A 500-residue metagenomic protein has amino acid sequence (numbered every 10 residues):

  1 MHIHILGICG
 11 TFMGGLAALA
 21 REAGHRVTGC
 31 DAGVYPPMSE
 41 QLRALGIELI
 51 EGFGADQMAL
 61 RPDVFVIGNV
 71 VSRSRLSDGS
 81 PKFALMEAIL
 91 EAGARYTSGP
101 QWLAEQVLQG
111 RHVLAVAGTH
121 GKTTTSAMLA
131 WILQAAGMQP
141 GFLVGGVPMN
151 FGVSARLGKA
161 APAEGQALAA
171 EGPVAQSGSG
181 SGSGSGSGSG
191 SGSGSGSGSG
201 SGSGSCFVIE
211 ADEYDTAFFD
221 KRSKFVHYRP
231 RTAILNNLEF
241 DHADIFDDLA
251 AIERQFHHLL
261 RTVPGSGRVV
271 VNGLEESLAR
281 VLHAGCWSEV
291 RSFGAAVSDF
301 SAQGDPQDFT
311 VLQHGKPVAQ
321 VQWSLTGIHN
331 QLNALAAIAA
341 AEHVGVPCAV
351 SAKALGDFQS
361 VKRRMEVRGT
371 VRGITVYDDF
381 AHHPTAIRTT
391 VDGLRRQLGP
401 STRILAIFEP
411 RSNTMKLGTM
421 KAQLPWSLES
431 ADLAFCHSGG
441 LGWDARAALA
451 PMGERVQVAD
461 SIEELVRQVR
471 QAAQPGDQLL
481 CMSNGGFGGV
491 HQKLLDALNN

Functional and structural regions predicted by a protein language model:
M1-I50, R61-F65, Q166, S179-S197 (+6 more regions): ATP-dependent carboxylate-amine ligase
L19-E22, R43, Q57, R75-V271 (+2 more regions): Phosphate-binding loop of NTP-binding sites
A32-Y35, F53-A55, G273-S277, A295-A296 (+1 more regions): Short, polar loop motifs at secondary-structure junctions
G52-A55, P100, I462-E463: Conserved SAM/SAH-binding loop
V70-R73, G121, E213-T216, E239-D241 (+5 more regions): Short glycine-rich anion-binding loops that position phosphate/pyrophosphate groups of nucleotides and phosphorylated
S72-A92, E342, R363, A447-E454: Helix-enriched interaction subdomains in cytosolic or periplasmic regions, typified by TIR/SEFIR signaling/NADase cores
R222-S223, Q320-G327: A short glycine-threonine-serine/GTX helix/turn-capping micro-motif
F300-A319: Acidic-glycine-rich active-site phosphate/pyrophosphate-binding loop
